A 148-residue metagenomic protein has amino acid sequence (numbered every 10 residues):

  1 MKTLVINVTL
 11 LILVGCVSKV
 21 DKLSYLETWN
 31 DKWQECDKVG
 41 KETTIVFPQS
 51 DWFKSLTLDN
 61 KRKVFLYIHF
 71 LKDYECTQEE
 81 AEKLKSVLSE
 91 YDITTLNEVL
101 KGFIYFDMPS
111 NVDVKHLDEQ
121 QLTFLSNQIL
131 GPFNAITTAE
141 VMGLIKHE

Functional and structural regions predicted by a protein language model:
M1-V20: Classical Sec-dependent N-terminal signal peptides that target proteins to the secretory pathway
I12, K32, L71-K72: Secretory pathway export signals and precursors
C16-K61: Immediate post-signal-peptide N-terminus of mature secreted/exported proteins
T28-W29, T43-P48, Y67-I68, E82-E90: Extracellular/mature segments of secreted proteins
Q34-K38, C76-Q78, V87: Functionally engaged cysteine thiol sites
K61-K83: Amphipathic alpha-helical coiled-coil segments
A81-E148: Extracytoplasmic electrostatic interaction patches
